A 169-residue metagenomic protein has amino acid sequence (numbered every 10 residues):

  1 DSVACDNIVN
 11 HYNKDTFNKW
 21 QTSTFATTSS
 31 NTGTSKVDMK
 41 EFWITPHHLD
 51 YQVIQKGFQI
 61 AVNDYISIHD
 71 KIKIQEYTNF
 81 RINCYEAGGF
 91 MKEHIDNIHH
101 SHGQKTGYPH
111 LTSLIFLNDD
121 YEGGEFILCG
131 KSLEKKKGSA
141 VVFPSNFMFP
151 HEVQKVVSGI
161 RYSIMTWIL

Functional and structural regions predicted by a protein language model:
D1-A140, M148-L169: Fe(II)/2-oxoglutarate oxygenase catalytic core
